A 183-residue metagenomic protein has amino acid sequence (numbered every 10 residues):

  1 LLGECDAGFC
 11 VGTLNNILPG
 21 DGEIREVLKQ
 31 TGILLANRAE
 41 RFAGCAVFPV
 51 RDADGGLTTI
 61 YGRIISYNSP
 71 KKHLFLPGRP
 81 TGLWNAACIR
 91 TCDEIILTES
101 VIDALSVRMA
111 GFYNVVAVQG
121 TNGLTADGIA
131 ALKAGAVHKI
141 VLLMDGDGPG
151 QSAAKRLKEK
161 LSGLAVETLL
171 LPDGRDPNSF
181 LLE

Functional and structural regions predicted by a protein language model:
L2-G12: Short, conserved phosphate-binding/catalytic loop or strand-edge motifs used in phosphoryl-/nucleotidyl-transfer
C10-H138, A153-A154: Phosphate-handling DNA/RNA-contact segment within nucleic-acid enzymes
Q119-L124, D145-G146, L171-D173: Short, acidic/turn-prone active-site loops that include or flank metal/cofactor- and phosphate-binding residues
A130-G135, D176-E183: Short, surface-exposed amphipathic charged segments that create phosphate/polyanion-binding patches used for binding
S152-S162: Short, aromatic/basic amphipathic alpha-helical patches
E167-S179: Conserved beta-strand -> loop -> alpha-helix junction used to position metal-binding or nucleic-acid-contacting
